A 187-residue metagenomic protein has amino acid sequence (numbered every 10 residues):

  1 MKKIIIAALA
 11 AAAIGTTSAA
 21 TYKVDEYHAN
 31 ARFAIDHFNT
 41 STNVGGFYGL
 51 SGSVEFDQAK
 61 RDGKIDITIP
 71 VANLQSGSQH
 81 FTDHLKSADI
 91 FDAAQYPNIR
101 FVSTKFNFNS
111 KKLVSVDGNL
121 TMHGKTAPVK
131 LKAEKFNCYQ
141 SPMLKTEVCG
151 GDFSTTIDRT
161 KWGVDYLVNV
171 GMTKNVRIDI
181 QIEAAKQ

Functional and structural regions predicted by a protein language model:
M1-I5: Bacterial Sec-dependent N-terminal signal peptides
I6-S18: Hydrophobic h-region of N-terminal signal peptides that target proteins for export in Gram-negative bacteria
S18-Q187: Low-complexity, acidic/polar, glycine-enriched regions of mature
